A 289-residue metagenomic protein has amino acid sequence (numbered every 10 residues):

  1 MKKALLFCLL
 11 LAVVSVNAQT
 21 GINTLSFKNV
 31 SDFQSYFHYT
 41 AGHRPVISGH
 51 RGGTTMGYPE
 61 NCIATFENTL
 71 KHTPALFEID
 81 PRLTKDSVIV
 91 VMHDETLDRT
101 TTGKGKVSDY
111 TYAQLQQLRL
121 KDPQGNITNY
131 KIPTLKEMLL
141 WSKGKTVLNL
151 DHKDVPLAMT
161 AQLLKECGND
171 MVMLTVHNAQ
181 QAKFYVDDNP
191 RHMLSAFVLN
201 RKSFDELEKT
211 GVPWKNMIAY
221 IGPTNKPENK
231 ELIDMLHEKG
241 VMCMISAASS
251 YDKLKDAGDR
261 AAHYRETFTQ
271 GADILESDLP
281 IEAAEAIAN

Functional and structural regions predicted by a protein language model:
M1-I22: Bacterial Sec-dependent N-terminal signal peptides
Q19-N289: Phosphate-group recognition and catalysis centered on beta-loop-alpha active-site segments
